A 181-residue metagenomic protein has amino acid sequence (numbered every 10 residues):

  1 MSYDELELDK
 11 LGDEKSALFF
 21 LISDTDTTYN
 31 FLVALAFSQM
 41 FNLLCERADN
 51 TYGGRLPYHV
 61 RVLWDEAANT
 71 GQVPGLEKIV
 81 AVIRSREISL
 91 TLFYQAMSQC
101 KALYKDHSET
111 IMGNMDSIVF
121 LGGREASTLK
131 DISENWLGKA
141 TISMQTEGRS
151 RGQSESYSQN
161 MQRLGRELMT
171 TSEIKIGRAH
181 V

Functional and structural regions predicted by a protein language model:
M1-I88, L103, E173-H180: P-loop NTPase motor domains
E7-L8, K15-S16, K78-A81, Q99-R178: P-loop NTPase motor core of the ASCE superfamily
A68, A96-S98: Acidic, glycine-rich active-site loops and adjacent beta-strand->loop/helix elements that engage anionic groups
S89-Q95: Structural recognition of the conserved hydrophobic beta-strand(s) that form the central parallel beta-sheet of P-loop
